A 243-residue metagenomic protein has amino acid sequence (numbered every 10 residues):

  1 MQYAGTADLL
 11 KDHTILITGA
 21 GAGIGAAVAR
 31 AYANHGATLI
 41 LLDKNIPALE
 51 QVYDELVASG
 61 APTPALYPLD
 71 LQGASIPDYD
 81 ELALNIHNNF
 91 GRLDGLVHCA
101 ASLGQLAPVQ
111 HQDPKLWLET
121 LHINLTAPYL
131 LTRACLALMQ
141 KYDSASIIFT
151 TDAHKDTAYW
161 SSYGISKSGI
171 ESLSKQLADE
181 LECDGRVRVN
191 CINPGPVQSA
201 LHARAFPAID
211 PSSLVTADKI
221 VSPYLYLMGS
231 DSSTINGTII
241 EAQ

Functional and structural regions predicted by a protein language model:
T14, G19-G23: Conserved glycine-rich cofactor-binding loop
A37-V52: Conserved glycine-rich Rossmann-like NAD(P)H-binding loop of the short-chain dehydrogenase/reductase
S59-S75: Rossmann-fold cofactor-recognition segment
L69, C99-L106: Conserved NAD(P)H cofactor-binding loop of Rossmann-fold oxidoreductase domains
L82, A107-V109, D113-L118: Substrate-binding pocket helix/loop in short-chain dehydrogenase/reductase
Q140, S144-C183: Catalytic loop of short-chain dehydrogenase/reductase
C191, S199, A208-Q243: C-terminal helical subdomain
